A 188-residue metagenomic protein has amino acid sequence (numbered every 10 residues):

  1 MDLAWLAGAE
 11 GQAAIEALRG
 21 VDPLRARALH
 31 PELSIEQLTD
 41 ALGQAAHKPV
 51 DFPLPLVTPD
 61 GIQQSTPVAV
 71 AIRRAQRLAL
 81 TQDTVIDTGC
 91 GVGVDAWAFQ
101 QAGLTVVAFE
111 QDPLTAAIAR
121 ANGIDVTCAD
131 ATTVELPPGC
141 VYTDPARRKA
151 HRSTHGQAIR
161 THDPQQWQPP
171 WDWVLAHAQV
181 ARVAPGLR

Functional and structural regions predicted by a protein language model:
M1-R188: SAM-dependent transferase fold signal centered on methyltransferase-like domains, encompassing both Class I
